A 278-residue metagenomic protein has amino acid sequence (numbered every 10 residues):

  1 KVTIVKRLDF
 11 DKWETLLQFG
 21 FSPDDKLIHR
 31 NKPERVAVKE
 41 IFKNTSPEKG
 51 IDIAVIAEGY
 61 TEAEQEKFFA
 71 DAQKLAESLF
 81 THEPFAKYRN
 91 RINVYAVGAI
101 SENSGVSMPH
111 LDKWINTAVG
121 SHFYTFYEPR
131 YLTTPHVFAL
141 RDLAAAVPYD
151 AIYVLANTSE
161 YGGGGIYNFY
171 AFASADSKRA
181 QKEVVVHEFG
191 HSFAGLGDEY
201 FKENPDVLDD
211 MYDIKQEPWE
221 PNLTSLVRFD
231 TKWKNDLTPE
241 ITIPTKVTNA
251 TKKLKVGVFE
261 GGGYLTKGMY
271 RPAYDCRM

Functional and structural regions predicted by a protein language model:
K1-P47: Extended acidic/polar, glycine-enriched regions that form or flank non-catalytic beta-rich accessory modules
R30-T81, A96-S104: Fold-level signature of zinc-dependent metallopeptidase catalytic domains
K49-I53, Y88-N93, V147-I152, Y274: Loop/turn elements at helix/coil->beta-strand transitions in domains of secreted/extracellular proteins
G59-E62, I100-S104, T158-G162, R179-A180 (+1 more regions): Solvent-exposed loop/turn segments at secondary-structure junctions within structured extracellular/periplasmic domains
Q65-F68, G163-E188: Short pre-active-site segment immediately N-terminal to the catalytic Zn-binding motif
A76, K182-E199: Active-site recognition of the HExxH zinc-binding catalytic motif
V94-Y167: Active-site-proximal segments of metallohydrolase catalytic domains
Y200-R277: Replace "(M1/M4/M9/M12/WLM)" with "(e.g., M1/M4/M8/M9/M12/M26/WLM)" and add "not limited to" to clarify scope
